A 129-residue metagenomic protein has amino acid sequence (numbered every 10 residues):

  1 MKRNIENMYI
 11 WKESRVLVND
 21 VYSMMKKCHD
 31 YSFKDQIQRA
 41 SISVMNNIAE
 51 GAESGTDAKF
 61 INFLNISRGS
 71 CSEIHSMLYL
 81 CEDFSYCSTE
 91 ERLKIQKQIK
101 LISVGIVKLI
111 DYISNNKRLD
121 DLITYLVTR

Functional and structural regions predicted by a protein language model:
M1-R129: Amphipathic alpha-helical assembly/interaction segments
